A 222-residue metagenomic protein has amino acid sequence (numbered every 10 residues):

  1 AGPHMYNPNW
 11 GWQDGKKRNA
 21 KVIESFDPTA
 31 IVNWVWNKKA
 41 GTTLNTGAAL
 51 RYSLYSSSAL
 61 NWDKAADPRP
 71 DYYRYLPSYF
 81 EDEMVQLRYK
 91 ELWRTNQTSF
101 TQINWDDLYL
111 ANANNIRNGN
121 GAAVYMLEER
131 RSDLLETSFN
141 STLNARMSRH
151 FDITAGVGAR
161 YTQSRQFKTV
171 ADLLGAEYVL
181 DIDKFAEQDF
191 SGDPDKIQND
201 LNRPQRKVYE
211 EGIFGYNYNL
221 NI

Functional and structural regions predicted by a protein language model:
A1-N33, S56-E128, G192-R206: Acidic/polar loop-and-plug regions of large Gram-negative outer-membrane beta-barrel proteins
P8, W12, L44-T46, I116-N118 (+5 more regions): Generic detector of intrinsically disordered, low-complexity, polar/charged segments
D14-A59, A122-R160, R165-Q166, V208-I222: Outer-membrane beta-barrel transmembrane strands
P70-D82, Q86, S164-D183: Small-side-chain secondary-structure face that scaffolds active or pore-lining regions
F167-I222: Glycine- and small hydrophobic-enriched segments that form the cores of compact globular domains
